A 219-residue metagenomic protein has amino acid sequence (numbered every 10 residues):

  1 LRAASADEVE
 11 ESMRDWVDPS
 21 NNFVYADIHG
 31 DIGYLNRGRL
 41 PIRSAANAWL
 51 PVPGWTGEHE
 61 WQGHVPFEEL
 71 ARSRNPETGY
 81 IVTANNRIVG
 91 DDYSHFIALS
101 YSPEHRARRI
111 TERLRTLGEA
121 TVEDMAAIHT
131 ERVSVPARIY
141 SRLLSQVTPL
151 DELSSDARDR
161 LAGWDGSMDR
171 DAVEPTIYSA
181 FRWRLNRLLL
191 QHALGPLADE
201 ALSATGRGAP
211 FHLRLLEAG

Functional and structural regions predicted by a protein language model:
L1, E10, E58-E60, N86-G90 (+4 more regions): Alpha-helical context
L1-A4, A157: Short intrinsically disordered, low-complexity coil segments enriched in acidic
A3-W16: Short active-site loop/helix that positions an aromatic residue
D15-L117, S167-R170, F181-L202: Hydrophobic alpha-helical segments
W16, I28-I32, R39-L40, H129-G219: Acidic, low-complexity N-terminal propeptides/linkers enriched in Ser/Thr/Asp/Gly that mediate export, maturation
F96-S154: Terminal end segments
